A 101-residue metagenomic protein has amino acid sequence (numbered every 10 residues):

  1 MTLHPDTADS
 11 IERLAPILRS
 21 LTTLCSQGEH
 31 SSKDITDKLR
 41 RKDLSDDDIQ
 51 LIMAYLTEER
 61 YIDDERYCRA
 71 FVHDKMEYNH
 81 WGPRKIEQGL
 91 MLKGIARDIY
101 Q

Functional and structural regions predicted by a protein language model:
M1-Q101: An alpha-helical, amphipathic repeat domain used for nucleic-acid recognition, typified by the mTERF helical solenoid
